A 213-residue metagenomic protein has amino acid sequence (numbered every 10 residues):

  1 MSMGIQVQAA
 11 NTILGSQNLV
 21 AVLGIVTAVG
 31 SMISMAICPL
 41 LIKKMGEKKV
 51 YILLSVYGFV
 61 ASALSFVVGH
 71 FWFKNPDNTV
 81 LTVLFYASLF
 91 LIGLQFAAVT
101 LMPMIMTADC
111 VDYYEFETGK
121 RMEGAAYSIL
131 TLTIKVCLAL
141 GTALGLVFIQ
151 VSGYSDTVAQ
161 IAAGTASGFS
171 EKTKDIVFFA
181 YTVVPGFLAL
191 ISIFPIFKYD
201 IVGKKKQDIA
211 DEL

Functional and structural regions predicted by a protein language model:
M1-L213: Membrane-embedded alpha-helical bundles of multi-pass transporters/translocases, especially carrier/permease families
